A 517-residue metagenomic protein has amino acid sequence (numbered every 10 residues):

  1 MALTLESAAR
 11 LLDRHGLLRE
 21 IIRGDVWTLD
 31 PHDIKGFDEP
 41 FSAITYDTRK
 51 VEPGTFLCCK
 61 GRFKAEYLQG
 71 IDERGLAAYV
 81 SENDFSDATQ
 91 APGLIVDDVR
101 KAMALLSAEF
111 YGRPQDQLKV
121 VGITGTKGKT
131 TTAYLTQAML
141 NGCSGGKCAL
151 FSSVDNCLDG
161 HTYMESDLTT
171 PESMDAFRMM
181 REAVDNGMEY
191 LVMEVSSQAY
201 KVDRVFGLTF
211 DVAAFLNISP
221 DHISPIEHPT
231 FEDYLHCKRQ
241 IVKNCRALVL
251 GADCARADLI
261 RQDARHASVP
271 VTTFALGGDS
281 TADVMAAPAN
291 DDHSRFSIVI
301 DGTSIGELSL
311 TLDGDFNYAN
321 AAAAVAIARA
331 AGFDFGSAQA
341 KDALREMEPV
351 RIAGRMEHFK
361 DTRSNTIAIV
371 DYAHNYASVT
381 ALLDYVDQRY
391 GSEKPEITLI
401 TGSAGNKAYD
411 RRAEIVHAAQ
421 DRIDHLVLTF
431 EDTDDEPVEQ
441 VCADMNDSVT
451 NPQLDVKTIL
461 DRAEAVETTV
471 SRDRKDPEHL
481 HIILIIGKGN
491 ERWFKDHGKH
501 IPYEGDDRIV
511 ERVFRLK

Functional and structural regions predicted by a protein language model:
M1-I21, P53-F56, R62-K64, K119 (+6 more regions): ATP-dependent carboxylate-amine ligase
M1-L105, M285-P288, D313, A319 (+2 more regions): N-terminal leader/targeting and accessory segments in enzymes
A9, L105-L248, A252, R256-P270: Phosphate-binding loop of NTP-binding sites
L76, A183-E189, K394, E478-L480: Short, high-confidence coil segments that cap the C-terminus of an alpha-helix and link into the following beta-strand
Y79-D87, S152-D155, D253-R256, L276-G278 (+1 more regions): Short, polar loop motifs at secondary-structure junctions
S81, D97, S152, V195 (+4 more regions): Short loop/edge segments at beta-strand edges and connector loops that shape dinucleotide/nucleotide cofactor-binding
D87-T89, V212-A368, K394, N446-T450 (+1 more regions): Acidic, Mg2+-coordinating active-site environments of NTP-dependent enzymes
M103-S107, T136, L140, A183 (+3 more regions): Buried hydrophobic packing segments
